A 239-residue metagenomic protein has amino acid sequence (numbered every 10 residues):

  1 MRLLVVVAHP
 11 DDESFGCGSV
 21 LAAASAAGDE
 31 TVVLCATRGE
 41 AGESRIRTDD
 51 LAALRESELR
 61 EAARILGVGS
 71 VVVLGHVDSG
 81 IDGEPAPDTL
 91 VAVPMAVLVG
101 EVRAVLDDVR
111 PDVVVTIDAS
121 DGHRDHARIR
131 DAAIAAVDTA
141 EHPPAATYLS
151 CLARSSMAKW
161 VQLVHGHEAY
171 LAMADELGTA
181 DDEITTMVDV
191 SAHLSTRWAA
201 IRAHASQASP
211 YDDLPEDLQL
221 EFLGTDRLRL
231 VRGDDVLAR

Functional and structural regions predicted by a protein language model:
M1-L4, A23, S70, D82-R239: Metal-dependent de-N-acetylase/amidase catalytic core
R2-A52: ATP-dependent adenylation/pyrophosphate-handling site
D11, G39, V77, A119-D121 (+1 more regions): Catalytic metal-binding/acid-base residues of hydrolase active sites
A26, E58-G67: A short, N-terminal amphipathic alpha-helix
L34-A36, R64-D82: A conserved beta-strand->alpha-helix junction
E40-G42, G80, S156: Feature marks short, surface-exposed loop/turn motifs that line or immediately flank catalytic pockets and channel
R47-L54, L90-P94: Alpha-helix N-cap and loop-to-helix initiation/capping positions
A53-R60, R130: Short, surface-exposed alpha-helical segments at coil->helix boundaries
